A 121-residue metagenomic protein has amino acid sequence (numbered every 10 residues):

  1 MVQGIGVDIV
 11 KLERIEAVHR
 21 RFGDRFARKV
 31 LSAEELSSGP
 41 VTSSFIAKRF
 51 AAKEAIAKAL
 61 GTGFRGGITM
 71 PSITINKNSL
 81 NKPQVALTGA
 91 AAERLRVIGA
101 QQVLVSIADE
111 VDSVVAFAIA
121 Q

Functional and structural regions predicted by a protein language model:
M1-Q121: Core catalytic alpha/beta fold that binds nucleotide/phospho-ligands
